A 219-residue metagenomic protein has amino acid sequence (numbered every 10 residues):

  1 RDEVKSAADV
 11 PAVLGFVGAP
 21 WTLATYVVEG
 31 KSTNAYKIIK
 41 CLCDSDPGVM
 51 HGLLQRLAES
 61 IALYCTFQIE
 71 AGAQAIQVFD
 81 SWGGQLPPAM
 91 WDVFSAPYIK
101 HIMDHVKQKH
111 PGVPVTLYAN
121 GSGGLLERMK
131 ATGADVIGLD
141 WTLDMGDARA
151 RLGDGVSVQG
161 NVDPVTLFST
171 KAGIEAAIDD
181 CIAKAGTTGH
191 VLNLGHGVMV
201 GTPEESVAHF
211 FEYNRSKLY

Functional and structural regions predicted by a protein language model:
R1-Y219: Active-site loop segments of alpha/beta catalytic cores
